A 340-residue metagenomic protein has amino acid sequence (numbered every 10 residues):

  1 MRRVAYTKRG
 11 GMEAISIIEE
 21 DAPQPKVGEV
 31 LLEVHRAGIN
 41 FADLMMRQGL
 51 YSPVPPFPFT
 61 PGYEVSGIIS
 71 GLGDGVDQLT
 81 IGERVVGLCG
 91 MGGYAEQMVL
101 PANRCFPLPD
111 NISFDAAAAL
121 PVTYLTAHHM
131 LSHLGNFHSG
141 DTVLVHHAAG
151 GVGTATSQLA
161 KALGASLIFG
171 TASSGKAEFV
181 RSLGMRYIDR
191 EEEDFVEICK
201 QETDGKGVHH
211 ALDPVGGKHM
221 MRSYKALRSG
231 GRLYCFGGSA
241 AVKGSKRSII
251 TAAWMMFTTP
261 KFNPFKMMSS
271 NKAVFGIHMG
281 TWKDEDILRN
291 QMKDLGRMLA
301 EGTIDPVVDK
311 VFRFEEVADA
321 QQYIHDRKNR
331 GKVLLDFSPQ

Functional and structural regions predicted by a protein language model:
G11-M12, E20-S66: N-terminal glycine-rich beta->alpha transition that marks the start or flank of a dinucleotide-binding site
S66-G90: A glycine-/small-residue-rich N-terminal strand-loop-strand element that serves as the cofactor-binding glycine loop
T80, D110-S113, N136-T142, K206: Short helix-loop-beta connector
V86, L144, H209-L212: N-terminal Rossmann-like NAD(P) cofactor-binding module of classical short-chain dehydrogenase/reductase
C89-A102: A structural motif shared across PLP-dependent enzymes of the aminotransferase-like
L120-E193, E197-I198: Mid-domain Rossmann-like dinucleotide-binding core that forms the NAD(H)/NADP(H) cofactor-binding site
A165, K218-T303, S338-Q340: Glycine-rich phosphate-binding loop and adjacent beta-alpha segment of Rossmann(oid) nucleotide-cofactor-binding
G205, G296-V311, A318-Q340: C-terminal capping/lid region of NAD(P)-dependent oxidoreductase domains
